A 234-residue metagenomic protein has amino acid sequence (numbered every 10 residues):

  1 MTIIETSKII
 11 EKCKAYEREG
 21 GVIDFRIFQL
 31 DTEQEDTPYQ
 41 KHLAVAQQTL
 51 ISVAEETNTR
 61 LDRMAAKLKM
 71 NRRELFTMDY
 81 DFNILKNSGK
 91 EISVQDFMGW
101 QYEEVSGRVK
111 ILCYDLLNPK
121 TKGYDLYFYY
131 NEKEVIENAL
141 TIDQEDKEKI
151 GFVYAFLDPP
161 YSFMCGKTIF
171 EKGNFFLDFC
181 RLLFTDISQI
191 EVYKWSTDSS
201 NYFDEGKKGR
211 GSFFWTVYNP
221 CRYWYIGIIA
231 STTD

Functional and structural regions predicted by a protein language model:
I4-T185: Extended, low-hydrophobicity segments enriched in charged/polar residues
F170-D234: Acidic, proline/glycine-rich low-complexity IDRs
